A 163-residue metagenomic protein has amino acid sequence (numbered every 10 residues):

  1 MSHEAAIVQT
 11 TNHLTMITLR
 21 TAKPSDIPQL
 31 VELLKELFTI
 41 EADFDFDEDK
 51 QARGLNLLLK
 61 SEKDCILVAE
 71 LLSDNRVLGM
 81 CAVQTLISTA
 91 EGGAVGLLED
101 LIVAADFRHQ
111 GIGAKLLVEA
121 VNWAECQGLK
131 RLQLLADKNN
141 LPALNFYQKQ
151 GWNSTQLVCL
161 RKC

Functional and structural regions predicted by a protein language model:
M1-S25: Conserved N-terminal entry element of GNAT/NAT acetyltransferase domains
I17, T21-I27, E32-G93, E99 (+3 more regions): Acetyl-CoA-dependent GNAT
R76, A114, K138-Q156, K162: Conserved active-site alpha-helix within GNAT-family acetyltransferase domains
L86, A104, D137: Residue-level recognition of the GNAT/N-acetyltransferase active site
V103, H109-N122, K149: Conserved acetyl-CoA-binding loop-helix of GNAT-fold acetyltransferases
A124-L135: Conserved GNAT acetyl-CoA-binding A-motif
